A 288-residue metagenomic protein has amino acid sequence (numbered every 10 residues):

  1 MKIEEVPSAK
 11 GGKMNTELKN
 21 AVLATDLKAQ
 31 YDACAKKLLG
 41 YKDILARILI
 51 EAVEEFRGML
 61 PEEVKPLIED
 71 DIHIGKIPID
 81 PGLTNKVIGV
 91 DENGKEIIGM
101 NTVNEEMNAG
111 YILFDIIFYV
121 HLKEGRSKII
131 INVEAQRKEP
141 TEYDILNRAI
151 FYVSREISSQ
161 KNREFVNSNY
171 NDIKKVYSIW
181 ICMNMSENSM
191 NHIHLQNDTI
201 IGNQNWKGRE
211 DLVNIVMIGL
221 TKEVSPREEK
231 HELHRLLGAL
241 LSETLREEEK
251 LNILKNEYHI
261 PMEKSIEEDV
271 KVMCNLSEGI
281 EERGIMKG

Functional and structural regions predicted by a protein language model:
M1-K287: Elongated, amphipathic alpha-helical interaction scaffolds
